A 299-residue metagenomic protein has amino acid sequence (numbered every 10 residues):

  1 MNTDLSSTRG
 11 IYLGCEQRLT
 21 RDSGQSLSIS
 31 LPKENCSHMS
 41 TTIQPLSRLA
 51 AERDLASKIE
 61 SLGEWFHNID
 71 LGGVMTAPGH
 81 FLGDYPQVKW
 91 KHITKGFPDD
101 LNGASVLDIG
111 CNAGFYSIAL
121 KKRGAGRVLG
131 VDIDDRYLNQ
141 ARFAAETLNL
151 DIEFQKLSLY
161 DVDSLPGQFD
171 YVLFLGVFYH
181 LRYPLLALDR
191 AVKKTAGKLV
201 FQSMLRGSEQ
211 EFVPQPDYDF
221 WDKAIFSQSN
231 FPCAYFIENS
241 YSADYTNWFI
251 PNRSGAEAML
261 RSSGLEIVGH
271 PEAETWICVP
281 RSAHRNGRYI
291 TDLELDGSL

Functional and structural regions predicted by a protein language model:
G10-Q168, L175, P216-A224, H270-L299: Conserved N-terminal segment of class I S-adenosyl-L-methionine
D135, L181-R182: A structural helix-start
Y160-V162, F169, L173-F174, R182-E294 (+1 more regions): S-adenosyl-L-methionine-dependent methyltransferase catalytic module, highlighting the catalytic core
F178: Conserved SAM-binding site of S-adenosyl-L-methionine-dependent methyltransferases, i.e., the hydrophobic residues
